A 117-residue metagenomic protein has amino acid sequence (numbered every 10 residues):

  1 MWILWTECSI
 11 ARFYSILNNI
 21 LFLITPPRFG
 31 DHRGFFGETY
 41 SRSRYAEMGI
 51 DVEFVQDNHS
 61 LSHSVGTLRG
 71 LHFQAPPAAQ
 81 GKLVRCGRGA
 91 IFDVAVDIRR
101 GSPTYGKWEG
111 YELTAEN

Functional and structural regions predicted by a protein language model:
M1-E116: Non-catalytic, conserved peripheral segments adjacent to functional cores
